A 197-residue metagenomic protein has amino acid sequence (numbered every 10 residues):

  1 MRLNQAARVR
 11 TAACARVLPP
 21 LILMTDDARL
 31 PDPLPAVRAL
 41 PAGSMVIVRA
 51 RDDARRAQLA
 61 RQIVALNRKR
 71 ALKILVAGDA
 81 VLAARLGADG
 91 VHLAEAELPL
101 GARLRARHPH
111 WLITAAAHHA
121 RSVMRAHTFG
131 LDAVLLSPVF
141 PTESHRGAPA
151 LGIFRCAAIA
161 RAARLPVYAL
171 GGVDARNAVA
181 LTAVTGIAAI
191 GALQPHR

Functional and structural regions predicted by a protein language model:
M1-G90, L100-H110: N-terminal positively charged helical leader segments and presequences
L23, A94-L104, A133-G147, G172-R197: Glycine-rich phosphate-binding active-site loops on the catalytic face of alpha/beta enzymes
T25-D27, V48-A50, V76-A80, E95 (+4 more regions): A cross-domain feature marking catalytic cores of carbohydrate-active enzymes and several ubiquitous metabolic/repair
D32-S44, L86, V123-L136, A180 (+1 more regions): Alpha/beta enzyme core
I47-R51, T114, S144-G147, A169: Conserved short-loop catalytic and cofactor-binding motifs
A57-V76, E95-L98, R103-H119, P149-D174: Alpha-helix-loop-beta-strand connector modules within alpha/beta enzyme cores
R85-E97, L112-R161, R197: Glycine/Thr-rich beta-alpha phosphate-binding loop at enzyme active sites
